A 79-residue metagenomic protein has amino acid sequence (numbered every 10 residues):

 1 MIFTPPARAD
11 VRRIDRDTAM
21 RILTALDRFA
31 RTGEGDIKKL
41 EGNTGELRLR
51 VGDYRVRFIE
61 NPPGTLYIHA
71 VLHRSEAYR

Functional and structural regions predicted by a protein language model:
M1-P5: Conserved N-terminal entry element of GNAT/NAT acetyltransferase domains
P6-A9, R13-M20, E34-G35, L47-Y54 (+1 more regions): Enriched for short, Lys/Arg-rich terminal
T24-L49: A short, surface-exposed loop/turn module that caps and links secondary-structure elements
